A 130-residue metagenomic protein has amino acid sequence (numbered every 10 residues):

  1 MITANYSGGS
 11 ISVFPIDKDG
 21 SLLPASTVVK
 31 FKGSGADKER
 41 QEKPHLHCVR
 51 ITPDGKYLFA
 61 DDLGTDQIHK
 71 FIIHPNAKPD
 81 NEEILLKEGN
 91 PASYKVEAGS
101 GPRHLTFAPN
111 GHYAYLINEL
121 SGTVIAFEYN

Functional and structural regions predicted by a protein language model:
M1-C48: Asp-box/WD-like beta-propeller blade repeats and closely related beta-sheet repeat scaffolds
A4-N5, E42, T52, A60-D62 (+1 more regions): Terminal domain-initiation and capping elements
Y6, I16, L63-G64, I73 (+2 more regions): Short loop/turn segments immediately following the C-termini of beta-strands
G9-S12, D66-I68, G122-V124: Structural signal for beta-propeller blades
V13-L23, I72-L85, F127-N130: Short loop/turn segments immediately following beta-strands, especially the blade-tip and inter-blade linker loops
L23-G33, N81-Y94: Beta-propeller fold detector
K32-G55, V96-Y113: Beta-rich, blade/repeat-based domains predominating in secreted/periplasmic proteins but also intracellular
